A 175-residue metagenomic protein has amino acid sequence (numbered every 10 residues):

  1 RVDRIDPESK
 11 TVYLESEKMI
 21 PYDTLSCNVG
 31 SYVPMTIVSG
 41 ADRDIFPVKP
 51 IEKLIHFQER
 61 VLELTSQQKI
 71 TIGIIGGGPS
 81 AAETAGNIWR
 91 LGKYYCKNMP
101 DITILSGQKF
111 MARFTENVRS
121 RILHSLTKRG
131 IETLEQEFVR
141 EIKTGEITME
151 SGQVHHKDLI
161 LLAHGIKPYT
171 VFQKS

Functional and structural regions predicted by a protein language model:
R1-G73, L161: FAD-binding core/adjacent interface of flavoenzyme oxidoreductases
D3, G92-S175: A Rossmann-like FAD-binding core segment of flavoenzymes
V33, P79, K109: Short, glycine/serine-rich, charged loops/turns that create anion-binding and catalytic segments at active sites
I37-G40, G86-N87, F172-S175: Short amphipathic alpha-helical segments
D42-I45, R90-L91, R121: Glycine-rich, phosphate-binding/catalytic loops in enzymes
D44-I45, I75, K109-R113: Flexible, glycine/proline-enriched loop segments at strand-loop-helix junctions that form or flank small-ligand binding
K53, F57, S80-T84, V118 (+2 more regions): Internal, well-ordered alpha-helical segments in soluble enzyme and binding-protein domains
F57-P100, L105: Rossmann-like NAD(P)H-binding beta-loop-alpha module
